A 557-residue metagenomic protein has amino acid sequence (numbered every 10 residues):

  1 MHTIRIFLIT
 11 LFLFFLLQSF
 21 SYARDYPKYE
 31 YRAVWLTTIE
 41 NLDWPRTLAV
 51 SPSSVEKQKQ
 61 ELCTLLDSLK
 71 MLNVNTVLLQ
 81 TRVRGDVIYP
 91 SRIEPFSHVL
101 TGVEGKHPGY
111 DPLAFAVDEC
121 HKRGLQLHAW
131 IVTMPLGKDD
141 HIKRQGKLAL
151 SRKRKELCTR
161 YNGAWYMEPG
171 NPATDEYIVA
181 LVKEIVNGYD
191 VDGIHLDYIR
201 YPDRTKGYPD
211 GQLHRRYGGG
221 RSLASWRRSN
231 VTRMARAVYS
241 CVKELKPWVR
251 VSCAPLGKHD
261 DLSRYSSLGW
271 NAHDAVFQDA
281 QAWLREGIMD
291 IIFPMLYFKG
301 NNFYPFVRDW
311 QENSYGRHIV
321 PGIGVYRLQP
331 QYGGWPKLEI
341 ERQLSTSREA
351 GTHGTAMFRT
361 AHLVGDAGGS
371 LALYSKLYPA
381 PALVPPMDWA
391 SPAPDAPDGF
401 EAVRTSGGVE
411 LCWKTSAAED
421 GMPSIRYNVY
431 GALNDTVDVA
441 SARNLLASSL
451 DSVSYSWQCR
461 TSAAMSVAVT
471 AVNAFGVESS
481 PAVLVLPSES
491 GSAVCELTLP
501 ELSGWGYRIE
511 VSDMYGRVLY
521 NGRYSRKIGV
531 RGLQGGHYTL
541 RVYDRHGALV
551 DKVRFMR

Functional and structural regions predicted by a protein language model:
Y29, T37, N41-K59, A129 (+3 more regions): Active-site-adjacent "subsite" loops/lids of carbohydrate-active enzymes
K57-D86, G188-V191: Catalytic domains of carbohydrate-active enzymes, especially glycoside hydrolases
S68, V74-N75, R123, A149-I288: Polysaccharide-binding and catalytic clefts of secreted carbohydrate-active enzymes
A280-Q281, R285-F303, R317-D388: Substrate-binding cleft of secreted/luminal carbohydrate-active enzymes
G369-M422, A474-E489: Pro/Thr/Ser/Gly-rich low-complexity, intrinsically disordered linker/stalk tracts
I425-S462: Recognizes extended acidic, P/S/T-rich segments that occur within or adjacent to Ig-like beta-sandwich modules
R426, Y430-T436, T461, G491-R557: C-terminal outer-membrane/trafficking sorting elements
W457-E478: Beta-strand-rich modules
